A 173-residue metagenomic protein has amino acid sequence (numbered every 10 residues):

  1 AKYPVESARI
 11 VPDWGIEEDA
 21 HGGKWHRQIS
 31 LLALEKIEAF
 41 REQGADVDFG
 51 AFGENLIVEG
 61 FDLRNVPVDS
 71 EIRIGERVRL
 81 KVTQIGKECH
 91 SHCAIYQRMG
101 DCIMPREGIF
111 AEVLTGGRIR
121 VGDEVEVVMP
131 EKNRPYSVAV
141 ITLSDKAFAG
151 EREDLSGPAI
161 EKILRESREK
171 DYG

Functional and structural regions predicted by a protein language model:
A1-R79, Q84-G86: Electropositive, beta-rich accessory/interaction domains or terminal extensions that provide binding surfaces
A1-Y3, H21-G23, D101-P105, E131-R134: Solvent-exposed alpha-helices and their adjacent loops that cap or buttress functional pockets in soluble metabolic
V5, E35, A51, R120 (+3 more regions): Conserved active-site and cofactor/substrate-binding residues in soluble primary-metabolism enzymes
P12-W14, G60, Q84, V113-G117 (+2 more regions): Short, structured patches in soluble enzyme cores that scaffold and shape functional sites
A51-F61, D101-L114: Short, structured beta-strand/loop micro-motifs enriched in basic residues and often containing a Trp
D69, R77, G116-E124: Loop/turn positions that initiate beta-strands
V82-E112, N133: Flexible glycine-rich active-site/ligand-binding loops centered on an Asp-His dyad
E124, V128-G173: Non-catalytic beta/alpha edge segments that cap or flank active sites
